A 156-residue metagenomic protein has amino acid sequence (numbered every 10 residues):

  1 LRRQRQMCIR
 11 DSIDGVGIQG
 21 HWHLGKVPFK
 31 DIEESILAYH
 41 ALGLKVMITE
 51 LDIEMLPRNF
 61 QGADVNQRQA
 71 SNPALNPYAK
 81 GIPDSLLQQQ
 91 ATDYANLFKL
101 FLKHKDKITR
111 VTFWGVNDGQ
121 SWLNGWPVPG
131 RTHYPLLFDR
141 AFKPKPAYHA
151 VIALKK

Functional and structural regions predicted by a protein language model:
L1-I9: Single conserved hydrophobic/aromatic residue that forms the stacking wall/gate of nucleotide- or nucleobase-binding
I9-S12, H104-D106: Short helix-capping segments at alpha-helix termini
D14-Q19, M47-E50: Short, conserved beta-strand edge motifs with alternating hydrophobic and charged residues
I18-K26: Surface-exposed cleft-lining segments at the edges of enzyme active sites
V27-M47, L51-K107, T112-K156: Aromatic-rich peripheral "rim/lid" segments of glycoside hydrolase catalytic domains that contact and position glycan
